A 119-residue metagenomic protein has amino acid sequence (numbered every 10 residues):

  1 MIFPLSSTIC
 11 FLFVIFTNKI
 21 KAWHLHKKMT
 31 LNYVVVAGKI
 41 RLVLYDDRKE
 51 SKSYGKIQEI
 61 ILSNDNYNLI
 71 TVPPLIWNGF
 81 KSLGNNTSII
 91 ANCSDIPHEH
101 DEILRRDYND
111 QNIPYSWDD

Functional and structural regions predicted by a protein language model:
M1-L69, L83-D119: Non-catalytic, conserved peripheral segments adjacent to functional cores
Y67-G79: Conserved SET/PR-domain catalytic core that frames the SAM/AdoMet-binding pocket
